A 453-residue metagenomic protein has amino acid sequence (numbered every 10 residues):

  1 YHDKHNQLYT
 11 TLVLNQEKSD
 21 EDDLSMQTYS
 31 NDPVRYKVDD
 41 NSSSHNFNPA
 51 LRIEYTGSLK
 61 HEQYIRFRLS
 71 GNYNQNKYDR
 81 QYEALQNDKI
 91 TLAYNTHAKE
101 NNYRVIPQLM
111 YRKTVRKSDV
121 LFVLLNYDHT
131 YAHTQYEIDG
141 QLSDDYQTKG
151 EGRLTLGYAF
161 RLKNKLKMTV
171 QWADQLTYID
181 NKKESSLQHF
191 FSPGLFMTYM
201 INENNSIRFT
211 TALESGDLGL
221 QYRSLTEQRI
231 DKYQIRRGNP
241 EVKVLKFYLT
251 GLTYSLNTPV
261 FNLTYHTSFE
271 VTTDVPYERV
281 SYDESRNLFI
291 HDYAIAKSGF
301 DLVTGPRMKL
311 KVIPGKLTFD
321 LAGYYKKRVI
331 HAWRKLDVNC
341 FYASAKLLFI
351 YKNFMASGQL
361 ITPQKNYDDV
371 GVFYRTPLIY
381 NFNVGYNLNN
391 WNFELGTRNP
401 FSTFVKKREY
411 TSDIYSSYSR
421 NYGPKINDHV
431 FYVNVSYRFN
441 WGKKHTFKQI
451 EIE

Functional and structural regions predicted by a protein language model:
Y1-N15, A50-N76, E100-E453: Exposed, low-structure sequence patches enriched in small/polar residues
E21-N41, D79-H97, Q234: A cross-kingdom feature marking solvent-exposed beta-strand/loop segments within repeated, beta-rich binding/scaffold
F47: Conserved functional hotspot residues or short segments at active or partner-binding sites across diverse domains
